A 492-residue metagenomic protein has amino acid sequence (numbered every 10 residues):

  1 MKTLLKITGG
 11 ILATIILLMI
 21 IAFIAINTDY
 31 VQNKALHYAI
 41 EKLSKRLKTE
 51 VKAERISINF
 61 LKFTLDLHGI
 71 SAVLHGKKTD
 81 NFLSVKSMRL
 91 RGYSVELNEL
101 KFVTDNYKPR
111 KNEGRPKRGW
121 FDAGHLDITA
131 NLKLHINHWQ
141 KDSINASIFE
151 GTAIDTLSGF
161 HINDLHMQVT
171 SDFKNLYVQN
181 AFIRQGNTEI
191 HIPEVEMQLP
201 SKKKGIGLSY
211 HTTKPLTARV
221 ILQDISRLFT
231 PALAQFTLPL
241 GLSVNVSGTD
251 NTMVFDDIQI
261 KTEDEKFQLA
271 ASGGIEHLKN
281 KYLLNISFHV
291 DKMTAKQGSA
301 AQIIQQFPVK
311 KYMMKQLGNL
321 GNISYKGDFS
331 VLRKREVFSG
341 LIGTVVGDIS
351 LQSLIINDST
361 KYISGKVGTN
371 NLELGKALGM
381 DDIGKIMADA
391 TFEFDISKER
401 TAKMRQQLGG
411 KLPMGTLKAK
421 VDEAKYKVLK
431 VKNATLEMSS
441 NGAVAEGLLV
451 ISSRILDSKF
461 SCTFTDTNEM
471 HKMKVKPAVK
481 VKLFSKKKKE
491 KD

Functional and structural regions predicted by a protein language model:
M1, L5, V85, K487-E490: Generic cytosolic/nucleocytoplasmic N-terminal low-complexity/intrinsically disordered segments
M1-L17: N-terminal Sec-pathway targeting helices
L12, H68, K117, S147 (+2 more regions): Structural signature for solvent-exposed beta-strand/loop edge elements and short helix-capping sites, enriched
I20-D105, R118-G119, A123-W139, V169 (+2 more regions): Terminal hydrophobic membrane-targeting helix
R46, F60-F63, V95-F160, S171-K174 (+2 more regions): Membrane-proximal interfacial segments on either side of biological membranes
